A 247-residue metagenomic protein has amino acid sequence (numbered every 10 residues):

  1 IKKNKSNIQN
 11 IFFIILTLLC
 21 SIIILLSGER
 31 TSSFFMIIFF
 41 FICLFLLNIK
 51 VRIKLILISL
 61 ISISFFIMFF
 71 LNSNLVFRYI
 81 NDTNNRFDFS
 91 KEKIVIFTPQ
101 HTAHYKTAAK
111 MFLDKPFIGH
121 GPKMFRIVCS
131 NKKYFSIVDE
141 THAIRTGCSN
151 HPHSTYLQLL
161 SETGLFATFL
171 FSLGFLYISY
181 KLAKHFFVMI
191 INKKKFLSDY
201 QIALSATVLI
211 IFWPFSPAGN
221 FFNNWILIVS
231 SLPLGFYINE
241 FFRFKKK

Functional and structural regions predicted by a protein language model:
K2-I11, L46-K54, K184-K195, I238-K247: Membrane-interface junctions at the ends of membrane-embedded or membrane-associated helices
K2-S73, P233: Hydrophobic alpha-helical segments of polytopic membrane proteins
N10-I23, S198-P214, S231: Transmembrane alpha-helix segments characteristic of polytopic inner-membrane glycan-assembly/cell-envelope
L25-F35, N150-S154, F215-V229: Membrane-interface catalytic loops of GT-C/OST-like multi-pass glycosylation enzymes that act
L26-S27, L47-E92, H104-D114, P122 (+1 more regions): A membrane-periplasm/extracellular boundary helix in multi-pass inner-membrane enzymes that assemble envelope glycans
F40-F41, F171-F175, L204-K247: Transmembrane alpha-helices of multi-pass inner-membrane enzymes
L44-F45, I53-L55, E162-I211: Hydrophobic transmembrane alpha-helices and their immediate junctions
T83-T98, T102-K106, K123-S161: Interfacial juxtamembrane loops and adjacent helix segments that form the catalytic/substrate-binding surfaces
